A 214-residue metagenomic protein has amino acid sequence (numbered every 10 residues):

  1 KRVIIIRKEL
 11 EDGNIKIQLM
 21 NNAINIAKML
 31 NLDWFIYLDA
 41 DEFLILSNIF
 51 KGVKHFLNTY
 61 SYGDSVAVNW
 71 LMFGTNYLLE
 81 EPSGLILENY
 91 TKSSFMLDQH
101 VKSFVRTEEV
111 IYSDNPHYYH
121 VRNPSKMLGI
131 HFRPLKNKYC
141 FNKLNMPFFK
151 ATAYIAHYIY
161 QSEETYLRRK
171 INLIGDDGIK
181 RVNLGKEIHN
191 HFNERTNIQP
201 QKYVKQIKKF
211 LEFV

Functional and structural regions predicted by a protein language model:
K1-Y37, I45-N48: Active-site-proximal specificity loops/subdomain of glycosyltransferases
E9-E11, D41, L71-M72, Q161: Short, solvent-exposed coil/turn elements at secondary-structure transition points
Q18, L46-V214: Catalytic-site signature of metal-activated, phosphate-bearing donor transferases, centered on the GT-A/GT-A-like
D33, D41, D64: Conserved acidic residues
